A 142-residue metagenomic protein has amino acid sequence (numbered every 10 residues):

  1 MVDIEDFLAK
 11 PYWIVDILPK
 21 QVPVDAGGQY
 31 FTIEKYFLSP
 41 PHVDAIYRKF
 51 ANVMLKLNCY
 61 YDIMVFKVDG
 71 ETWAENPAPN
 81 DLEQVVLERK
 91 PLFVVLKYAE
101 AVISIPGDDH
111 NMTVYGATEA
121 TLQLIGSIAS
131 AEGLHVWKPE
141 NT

Functional and structural regions predicted by a protein language model:
M1-M112, G116-T142: Structured alpha/beta or helical-core interaction and ligand-binding surfaces enriched in interleaved
